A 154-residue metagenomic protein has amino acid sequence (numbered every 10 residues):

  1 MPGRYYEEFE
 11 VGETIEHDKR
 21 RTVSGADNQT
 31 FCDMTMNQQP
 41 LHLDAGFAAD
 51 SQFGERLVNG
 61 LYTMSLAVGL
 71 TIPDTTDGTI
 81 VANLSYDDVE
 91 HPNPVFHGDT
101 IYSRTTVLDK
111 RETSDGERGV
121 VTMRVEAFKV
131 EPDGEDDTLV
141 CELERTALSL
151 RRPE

Functional and structural regions predicted by a protein language model:
M1-E10, V95-T100, R104-E154: HotDog/MaoC-like acyl-thioester-processing domains
P2-L84, E154: Hot-dog-fold acyl-thioester-processing enzymes
E16, R20-T22, E90, T146-L148: Generic structural detector for well-ordered beta-strands
Q39-L41, A82, D87-D88, V120-V121 (+1 more regions): Short, intrinsically disordered/low-complexity patches at protein termini and at juxtamembrane boundaries
D77-R104: Mid-chain, well-packed structural core segment of small domains
